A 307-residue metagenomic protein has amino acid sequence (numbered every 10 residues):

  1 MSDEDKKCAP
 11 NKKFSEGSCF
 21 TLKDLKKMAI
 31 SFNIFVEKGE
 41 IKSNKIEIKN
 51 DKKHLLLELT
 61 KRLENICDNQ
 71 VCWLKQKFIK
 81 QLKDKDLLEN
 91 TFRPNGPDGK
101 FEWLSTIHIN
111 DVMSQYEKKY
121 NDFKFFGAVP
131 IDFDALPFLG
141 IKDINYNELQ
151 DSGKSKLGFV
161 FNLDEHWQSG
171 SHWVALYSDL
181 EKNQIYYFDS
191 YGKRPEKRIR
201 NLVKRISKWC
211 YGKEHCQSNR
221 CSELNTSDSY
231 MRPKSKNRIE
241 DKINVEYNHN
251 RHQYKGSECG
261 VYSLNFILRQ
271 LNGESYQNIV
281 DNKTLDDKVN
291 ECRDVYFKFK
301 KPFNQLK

Functional and structural regions predicted by a protein language model:
M1-V174, L180-I185: Cysteine protease catalytic domains with a Cys-His-Asp triad
S15, T21, V36, E117 (+11 more regions): Compositionally biased, intrinsically disordered low-complexity regions enriched in proline and serine
T21, S105, E196-I199, L285: A diffuse structural propensity rather than consistent per-protein peaks
D24, V112, Y120, P137 (+8 more regions): Generic alpha-helical secondary structure signal
V112-Y116, L202-W209, V295: Residues that form generic nucleotide/phosphate-binding pockets
D151-E274: Cysteine protease-like catalytic core of ubiquitin/ubiquitin-like
F266-K307: Contiguous terminal or domain-adjacent regions that often encompass a lipid-handling module or interaction segment
